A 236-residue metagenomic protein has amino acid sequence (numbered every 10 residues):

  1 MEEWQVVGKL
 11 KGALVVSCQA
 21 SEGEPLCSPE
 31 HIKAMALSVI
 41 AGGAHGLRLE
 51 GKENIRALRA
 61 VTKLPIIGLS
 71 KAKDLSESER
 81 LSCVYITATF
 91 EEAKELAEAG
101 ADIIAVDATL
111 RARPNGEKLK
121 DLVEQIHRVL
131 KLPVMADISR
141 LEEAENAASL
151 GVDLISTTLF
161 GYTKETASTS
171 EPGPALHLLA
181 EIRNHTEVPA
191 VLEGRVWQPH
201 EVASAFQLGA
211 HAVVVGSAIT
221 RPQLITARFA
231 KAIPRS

Functional and structural regions predicted by a protein language model:
M1-K94, E98, V134, E142-V152 (+1 more regions): Conserved N-terminal beta1-alpha1 strand-loop-helix module at the mouth
E2-L26, E30, G161, P172-S236: C-terminal alpha-helical cap/extension of soluble enzyme domains
P25-P29, R48-S70, D74-S76, Y85-A88 (+5 more regions): Active-site-adjacent beta->alpha loops and helix N-cap segments on the catalytic face of soluble alpha/beta enzymes
G43, T62-I66, A99-I103, R128-K131 (+3 more regions): Glycine-enriched alpha-helix->loop->beta-strand junction motifs that scaffold or abut catalytic
L69, D137, T157-T158, E193 (+1 more regions): Generic beta-sheet signal
A93, A101-D102, T109: A generic tandem-repeat structural signature
V106, V134-A136, A190-G194: Conserved hydrophobic beta-strand within the GNAT/NAT acetyltransferase core sheet that lines the active-site cleft
